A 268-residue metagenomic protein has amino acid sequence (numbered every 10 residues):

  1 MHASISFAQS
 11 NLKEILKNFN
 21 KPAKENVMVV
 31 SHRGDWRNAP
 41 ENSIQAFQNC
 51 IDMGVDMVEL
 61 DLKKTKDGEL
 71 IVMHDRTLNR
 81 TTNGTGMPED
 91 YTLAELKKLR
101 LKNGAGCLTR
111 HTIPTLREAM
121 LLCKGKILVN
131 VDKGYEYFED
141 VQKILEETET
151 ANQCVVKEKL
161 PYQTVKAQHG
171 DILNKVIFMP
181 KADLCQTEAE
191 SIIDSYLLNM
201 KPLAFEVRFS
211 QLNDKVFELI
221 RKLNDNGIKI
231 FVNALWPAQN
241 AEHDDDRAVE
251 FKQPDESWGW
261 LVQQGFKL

Functional and structural regions predicted by a protein language model:
M1-A3: Sec-dependent N-terminal signal peptides
I5-L268: Phosphate-group recognition and catalysis centered on beta-loop-alpha active-site segments
